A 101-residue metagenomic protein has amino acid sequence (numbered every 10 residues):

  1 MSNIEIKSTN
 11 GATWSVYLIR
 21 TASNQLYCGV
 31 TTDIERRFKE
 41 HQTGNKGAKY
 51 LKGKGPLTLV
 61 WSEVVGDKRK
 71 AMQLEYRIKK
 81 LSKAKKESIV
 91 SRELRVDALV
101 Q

Functional and structural regions predicted by a protein language model:
M1-K46, G53-V64, R69-K79, A84 (+1 more regions): GIY-YIG nuclease catalytic motif and its immediate N-terminal context
S88-I89: Conserved short beta-strand edge segments in small beta-sheet-based binding/regulatory domains
